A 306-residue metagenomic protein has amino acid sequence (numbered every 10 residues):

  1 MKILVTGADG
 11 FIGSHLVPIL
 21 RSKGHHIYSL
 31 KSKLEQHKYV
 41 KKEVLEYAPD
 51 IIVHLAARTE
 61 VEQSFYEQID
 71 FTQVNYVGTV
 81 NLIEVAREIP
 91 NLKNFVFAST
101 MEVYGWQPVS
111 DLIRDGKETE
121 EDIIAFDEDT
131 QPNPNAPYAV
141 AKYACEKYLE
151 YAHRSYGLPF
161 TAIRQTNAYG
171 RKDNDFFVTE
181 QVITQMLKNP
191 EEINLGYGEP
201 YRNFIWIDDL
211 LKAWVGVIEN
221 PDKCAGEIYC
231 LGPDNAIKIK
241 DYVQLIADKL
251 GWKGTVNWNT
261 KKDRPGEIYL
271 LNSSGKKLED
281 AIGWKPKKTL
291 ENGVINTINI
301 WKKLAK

Functional and structural regions predicted by a protein language model:
M1-A168: N-terminal Rossmann-like NAD(P)+-binding domain of SDR-like oxidoreductases, especially those catalyzing
H15, E67, V85, I89 (+6 more regions): Generic structural signal for alpha-helix termini and adjacent loop/cap motifs
P108-I124, Y143, K147-N203, I207-I218 (+2 more regions): NAD(P)-dependent short-chain dehydrogenase/reductase
E191-I193, V217-L231, G254-V256, A305-K306: Core catalytic loop region at the nicotinamide-binding pocket of NAD(P)H-dependent oxidoreductases
Y197, G226-Y229, I237-Q244, G251-L270: C-terminal "lid/loop" region of Rossmann-like NAD(P)-dependent oxidoreductases
I207, I228, K262-P286, N292-N296: Conserved C-terminal active-site "lid" loop/helix of NAD(P)H-dependent oxidoreductases that clamps the redox cofactor
L290-K306: Amphipathic terminal alpha-helices
